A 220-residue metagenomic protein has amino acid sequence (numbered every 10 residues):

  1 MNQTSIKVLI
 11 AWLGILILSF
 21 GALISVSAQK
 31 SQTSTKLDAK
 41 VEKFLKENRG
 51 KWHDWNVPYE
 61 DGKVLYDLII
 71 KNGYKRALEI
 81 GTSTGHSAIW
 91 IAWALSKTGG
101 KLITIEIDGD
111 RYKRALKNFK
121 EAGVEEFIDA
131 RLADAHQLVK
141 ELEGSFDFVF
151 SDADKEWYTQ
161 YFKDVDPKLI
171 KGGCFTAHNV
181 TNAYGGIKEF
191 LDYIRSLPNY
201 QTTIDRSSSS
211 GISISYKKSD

Functional and structural regions predicted by a protein language model:
N2-G14, G21-F150, K155-D220: A short alpha-helical cap/connector motif
